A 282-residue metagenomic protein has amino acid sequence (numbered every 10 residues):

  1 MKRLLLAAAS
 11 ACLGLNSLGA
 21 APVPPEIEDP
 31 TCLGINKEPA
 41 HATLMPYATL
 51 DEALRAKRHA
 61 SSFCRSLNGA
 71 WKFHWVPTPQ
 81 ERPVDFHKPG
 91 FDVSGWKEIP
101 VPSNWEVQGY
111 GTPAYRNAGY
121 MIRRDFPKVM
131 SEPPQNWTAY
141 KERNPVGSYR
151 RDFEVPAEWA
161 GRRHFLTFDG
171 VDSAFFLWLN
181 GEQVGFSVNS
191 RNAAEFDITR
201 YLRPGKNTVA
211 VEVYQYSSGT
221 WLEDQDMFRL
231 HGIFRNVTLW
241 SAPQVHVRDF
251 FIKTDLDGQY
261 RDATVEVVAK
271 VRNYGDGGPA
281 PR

Functional and structural regions predicted by a protein language model:
M1-L4: Positively charged n-region of N-terminal signal peptides that target proteins for export
A7-N16: Bacterial N-terminal signal peptides
G19-K128, T208-Y216, M227, T238-L239: Accessory carbohydrate-binding/adhesion or oligomerization-edge regions at the termini of glycan-active proteins
P25-E26, T31-E38, K57-R58, H74-V76 (+4 more regions): Accessory beta-strand-rich segments of carbohydrate-active enzymes
D125-W137: Surface-exposed acidic, glycine/proline-enriched linker/cap segments that occur as 15-30-residue helix-coil
L179, A263-R282: Beta-strand-rich binding/interaction modules
F250-D255: Short, solvent-exposed loop/edge segments of extracellular or virion-exposed proteins
L256-A263: Short, solvent-exposed loop/linker segments at the N-terminal edge of repeated beta-sheet extracellular domains
